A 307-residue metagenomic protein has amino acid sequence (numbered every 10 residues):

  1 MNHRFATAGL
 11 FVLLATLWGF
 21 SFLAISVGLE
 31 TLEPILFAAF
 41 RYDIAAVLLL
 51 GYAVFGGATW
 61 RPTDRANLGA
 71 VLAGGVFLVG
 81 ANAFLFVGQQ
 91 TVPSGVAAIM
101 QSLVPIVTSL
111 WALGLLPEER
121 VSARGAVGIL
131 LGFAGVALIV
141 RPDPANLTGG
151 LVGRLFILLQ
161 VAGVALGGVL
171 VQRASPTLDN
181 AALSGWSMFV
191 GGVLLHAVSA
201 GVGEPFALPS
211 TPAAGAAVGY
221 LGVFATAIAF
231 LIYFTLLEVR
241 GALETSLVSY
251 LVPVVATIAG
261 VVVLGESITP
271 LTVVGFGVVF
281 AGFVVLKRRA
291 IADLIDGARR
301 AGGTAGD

Functional and structural regions predicted by a protein language model:
M1-L13, A46-A73, F86, Q90 (+7 more regions): Membrane-interface interhelical linkers
V12, T16-F20, A24, Y52 (+7 more regions): Hydrophobic alpha-helical transmembrane segments of multi-pass membrane transport proteins, especially secondary
A15, Y42-A46, S102-I106, I129-G132 (+5 more regions): Residue-level recognition of pore/gate-forming positions within transmembrane alpha-helices of multi-pass
T16-V47, P93-G95, L166-G191: Juxtamembrane helix-loop-helix junctions in multi-pass membrane proteins
G28, F37, R41, G88 (+6 more regions): Hydrophobic/aromatic residues within transmembrane alpha-helices of multi-pass small-molecule transporters
L32-A38, P93-I99, L151-V152, S267-V273: Interfacial loop-to-helix junctions that mark the boundaries of transmembrane helices in multi-pass membrane
F40-R41, A73, M100-Q101, R124-V127 (+5 more regions): Hydrophobic core positions of alpha-helical segments in small-molecule transporters and transporter systems
L72, W111, V121-D143, L251 (+2 more regions): Hydrophobic transmembrane alpha-helices of multi-pass small-molecule transport proteins
